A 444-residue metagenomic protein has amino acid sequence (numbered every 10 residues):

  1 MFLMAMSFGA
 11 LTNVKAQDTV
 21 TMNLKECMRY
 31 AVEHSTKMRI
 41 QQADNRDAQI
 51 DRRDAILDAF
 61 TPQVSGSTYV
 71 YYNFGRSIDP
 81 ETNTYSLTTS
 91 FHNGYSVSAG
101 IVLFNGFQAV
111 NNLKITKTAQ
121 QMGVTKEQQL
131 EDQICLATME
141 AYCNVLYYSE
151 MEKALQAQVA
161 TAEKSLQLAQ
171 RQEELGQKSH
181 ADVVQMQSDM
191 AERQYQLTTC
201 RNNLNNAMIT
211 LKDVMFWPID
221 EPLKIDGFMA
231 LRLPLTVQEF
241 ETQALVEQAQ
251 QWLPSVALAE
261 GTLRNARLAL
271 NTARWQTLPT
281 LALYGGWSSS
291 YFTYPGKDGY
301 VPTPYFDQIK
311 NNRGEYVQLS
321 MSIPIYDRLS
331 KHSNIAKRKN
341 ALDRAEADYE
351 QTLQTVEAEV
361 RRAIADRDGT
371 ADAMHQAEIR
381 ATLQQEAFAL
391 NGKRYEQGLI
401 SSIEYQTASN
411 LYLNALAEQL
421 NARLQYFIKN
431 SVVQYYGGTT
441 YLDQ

Functional and structural regions predicted by a protein language model:
M1-A10: Bacterial N-terminal signal peptides
V14-S67, G75, I219, I225-R267 (+5 more regions): Bacterial Sec-pathway N-terminal export signals of envelope proteins
Q17, F74, E418-Q444: Acidic, low-complexity, intrinsically disordered peripheral segments
Q17-N144, L281, G285, L329-H332 (+1 more regions): Short flexible linkers and secondary-structure junctions
Q17-T19, S67-I101, F228-V237, N271 (+2 more regions): Small/polar, glycine/serine/threonine/aspartate-rich low-complexity segments that form flexible
M22, E127, Q133-Q248, D366 (+2 more regions): Periplasmic alpha-helical coiled-coil/stalk elements that build and connect Gram-negative outer-membrane
R39-A43, T89, L103-E131, A181 (+6 more regions): Sec/SRP-type N-terminal targeting helices
E173-Q177, Y395-L399, Y436: A short glycine-centered flexible hinge/capping loop motif at secondary-structure junctions
